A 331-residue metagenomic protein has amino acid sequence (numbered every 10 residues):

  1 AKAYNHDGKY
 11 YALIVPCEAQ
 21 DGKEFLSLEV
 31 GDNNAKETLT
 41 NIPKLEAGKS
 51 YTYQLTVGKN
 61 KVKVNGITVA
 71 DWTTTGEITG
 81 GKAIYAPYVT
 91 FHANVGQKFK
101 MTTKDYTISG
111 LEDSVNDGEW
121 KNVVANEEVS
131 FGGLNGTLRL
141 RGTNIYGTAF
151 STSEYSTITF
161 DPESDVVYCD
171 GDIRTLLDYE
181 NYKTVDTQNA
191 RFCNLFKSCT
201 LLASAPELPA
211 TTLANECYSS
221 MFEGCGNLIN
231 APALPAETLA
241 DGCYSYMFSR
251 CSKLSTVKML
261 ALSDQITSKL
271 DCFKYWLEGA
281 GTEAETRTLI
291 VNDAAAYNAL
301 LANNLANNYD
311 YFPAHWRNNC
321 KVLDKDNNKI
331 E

Functional and structural regions predicted by a protein language model:
A1-A47, G118-F131: Tryptophan-paired
D32-K36, T143-E154: Short acidic/polar inter-strand loop motif in beta-rich domains
L45, T56-Y85, V322-L323, I330-E331: Intrinsically disordered, low-complexity repeat and linker tracts
G66, T73, E77-D105, T159-N181: Extracellular ectodomain segments of secreted/surface proteins
T90-H92, V124-S130, L140, E154-Q188 (+5 more regions): Structural signature of tandem-repeat unit edges
G96-F99, V129-G147: Noncatalytic modules at the cell exterior or secretory-pathway interfaces, chiefly beta-strand-rich lectin/adhesion
G110-N116: Conserved Ser/Thr-centered positions that define the repeating blades of beta-propeller domains
